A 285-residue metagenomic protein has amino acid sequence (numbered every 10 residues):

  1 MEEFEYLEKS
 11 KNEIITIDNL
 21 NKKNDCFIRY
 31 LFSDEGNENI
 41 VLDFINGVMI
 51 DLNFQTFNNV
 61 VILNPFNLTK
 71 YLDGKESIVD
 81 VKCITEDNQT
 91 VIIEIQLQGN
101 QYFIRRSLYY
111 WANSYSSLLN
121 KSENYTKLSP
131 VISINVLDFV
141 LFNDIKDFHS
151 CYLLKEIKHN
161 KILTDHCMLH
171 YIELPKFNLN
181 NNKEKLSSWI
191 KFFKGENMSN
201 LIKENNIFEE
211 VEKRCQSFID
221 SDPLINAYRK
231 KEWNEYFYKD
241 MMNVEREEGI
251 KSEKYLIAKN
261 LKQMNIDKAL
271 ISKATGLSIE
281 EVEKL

Functional and structural regions predicted by a protein language model:
M1-M168, V244: Accessory alpha/beta interaction modules
E2-D18, V91-Q96, E184-L285: Short, charged alpha-helical interaction segments and adjacent helix-coil junctions
N24-S33, I172-K176, M198, E235: Short hinge/gating elements
V48-D51, L137, P175, F192-G195 (+1 more regions): Conserved, well-folded catalytic cores of nucleic-acid-processing and energy-transducing macromolecular machines
N64, E156, E173, N197 (+1 more regions): Short, solvent-exposed coil/turn linker segments
I145-D147, N181-K185: Short conserved micro-motifs at the rims of enzyme active sites and ligand-binding pockets
H166-M168, P175-K183: Extended serine/threonine-enriched, polar tracts that run as long, contiguous segments within proteins
